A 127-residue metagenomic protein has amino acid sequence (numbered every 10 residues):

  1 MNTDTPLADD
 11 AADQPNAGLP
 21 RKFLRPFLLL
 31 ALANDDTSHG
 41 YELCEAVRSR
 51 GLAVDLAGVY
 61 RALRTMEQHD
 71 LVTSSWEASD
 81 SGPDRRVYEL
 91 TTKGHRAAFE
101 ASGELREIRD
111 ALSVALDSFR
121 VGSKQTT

Functional and structural regions predicted by a protein language model:
M1-A17: Short, Lys/Arg-enriched N-terminal segment that forms or immediately precedes the first helix of a structured domain
N2, L63-R64, G82-P83: Short secondary-structure capping/turn micro-motifs that flank functional sites
P15-R64: N-terminal helix-turn-helix DNA-binding core of bacterial DNA-binding proteins
A62-T65, V87, E104: Residue-level recognition of specific faces of alpha-helices
E67-G82, E89: Beta-hairpin "wing" of winged helix-turn-helix
D80, D84-S102: Basic, amphipathic "hinge/linker" alpha-helix immediately C-terminal to the N-terminal HTH DNA-binding motif
R96-T127: Amphipathic alpha-helical dimerization/coiled-coil segments that flank or bridge DNA-binding/regulatory modules
